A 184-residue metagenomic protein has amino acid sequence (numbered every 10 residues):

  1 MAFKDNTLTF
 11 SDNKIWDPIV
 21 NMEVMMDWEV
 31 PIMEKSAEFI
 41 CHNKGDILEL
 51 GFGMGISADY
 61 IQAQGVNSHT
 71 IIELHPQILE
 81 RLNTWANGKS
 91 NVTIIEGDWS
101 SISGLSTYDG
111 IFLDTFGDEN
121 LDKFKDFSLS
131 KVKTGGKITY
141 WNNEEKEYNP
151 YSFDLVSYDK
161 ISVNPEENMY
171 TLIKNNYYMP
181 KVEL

Functional and structural regions predicted by a protein language model:
M1-G45: Class I SAM-dependent methyltransferase Rossmann-like catalytic core, especially the SAM/SAH-binding loop
N43-G53: Conserved class I S-adenosyl-L-methionine
M54-V66: Conserved SAM-binding loop of SAM-dependent methyltransferases across substrates and taxa, primarily the Class I
S68-E73: Conserved SAM-binding motif I beta-strand of class I
I78, E119-L184: C-terminal substrate-binding/active-site "lid" region of AdoMet-derived donor-dependent transferases
L82-N83: Conserved SAM-binding loop
K89-D98: Conserved SAM-binding strand-loop segment of SAM-dependent methyltransferases
S100-I111, T115: A short acidic, Gly/Pro-enriched loop at the edge of an enzyme's catalytic core that lines a small-molecule cofactor
